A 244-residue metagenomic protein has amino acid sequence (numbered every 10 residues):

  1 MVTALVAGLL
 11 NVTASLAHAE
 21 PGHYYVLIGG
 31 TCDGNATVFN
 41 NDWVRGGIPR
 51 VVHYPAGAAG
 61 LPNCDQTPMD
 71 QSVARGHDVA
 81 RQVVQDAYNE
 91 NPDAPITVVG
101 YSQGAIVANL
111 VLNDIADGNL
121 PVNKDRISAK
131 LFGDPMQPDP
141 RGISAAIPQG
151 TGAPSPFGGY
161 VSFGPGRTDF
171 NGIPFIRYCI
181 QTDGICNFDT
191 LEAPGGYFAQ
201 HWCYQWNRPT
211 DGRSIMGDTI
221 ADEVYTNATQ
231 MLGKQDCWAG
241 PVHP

Functional and structural regions predicted by a protein language model:
M1-A19: Secretory targeting and sorting signals
N11, N91-P92, G118, G233: Short, flexible coil/linker elements and helix-boundary hinge sites characteristic of intrinsically disordered
A14, N35-A36, L110: Residues at secondary-structure transition points
E20-D86, D114-P244: Surface cap/lid and interfacial helix-loop subdomains adjacent to catalytic sites that gate substrate access
Y88-S102: Alpha/beta-hydrolase fold nucleophile elbow
V98-N113: Gly/Ala-rich beta-loop-alpha elbow adjacent to hydrolase catalytic centers
